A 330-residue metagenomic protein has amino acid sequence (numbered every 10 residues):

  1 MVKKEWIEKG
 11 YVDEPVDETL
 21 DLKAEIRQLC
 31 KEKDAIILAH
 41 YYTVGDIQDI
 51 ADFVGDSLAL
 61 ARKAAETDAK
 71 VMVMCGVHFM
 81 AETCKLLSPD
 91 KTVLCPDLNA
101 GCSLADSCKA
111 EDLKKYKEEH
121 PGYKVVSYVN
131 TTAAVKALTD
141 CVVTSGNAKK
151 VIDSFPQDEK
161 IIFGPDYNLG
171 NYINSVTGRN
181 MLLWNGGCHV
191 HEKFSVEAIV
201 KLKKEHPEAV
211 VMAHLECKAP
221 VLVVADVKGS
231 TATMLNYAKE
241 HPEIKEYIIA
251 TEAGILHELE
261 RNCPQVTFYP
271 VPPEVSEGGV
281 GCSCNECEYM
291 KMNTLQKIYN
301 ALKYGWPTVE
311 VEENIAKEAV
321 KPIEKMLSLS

Functional and structural regions predicted by a protein language model:
M1-I249, I255-L256, R261-S330: Active-site loop-to-helix "anion-binding N-cap" substructures in soluble metabolic enzymes
